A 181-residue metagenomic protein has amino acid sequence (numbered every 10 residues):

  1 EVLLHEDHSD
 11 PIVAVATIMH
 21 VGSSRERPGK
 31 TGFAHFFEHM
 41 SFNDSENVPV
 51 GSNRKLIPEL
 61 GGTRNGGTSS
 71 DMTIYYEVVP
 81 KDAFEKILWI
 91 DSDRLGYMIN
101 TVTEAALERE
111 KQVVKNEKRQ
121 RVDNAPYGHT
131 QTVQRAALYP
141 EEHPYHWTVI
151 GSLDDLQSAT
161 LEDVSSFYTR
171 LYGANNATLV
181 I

Functional and structural regions predicted by a protein language model:
E1-R54, Y76-V79, E85, W89-S92 (+2 more regions): His/Glu-rich zincin catalytic helix
M19, S45-E46, S52-F167: Acidic/histidine-enriched segments that form metal/cofactor-coordinating and catalytic pocket/exosite environments
